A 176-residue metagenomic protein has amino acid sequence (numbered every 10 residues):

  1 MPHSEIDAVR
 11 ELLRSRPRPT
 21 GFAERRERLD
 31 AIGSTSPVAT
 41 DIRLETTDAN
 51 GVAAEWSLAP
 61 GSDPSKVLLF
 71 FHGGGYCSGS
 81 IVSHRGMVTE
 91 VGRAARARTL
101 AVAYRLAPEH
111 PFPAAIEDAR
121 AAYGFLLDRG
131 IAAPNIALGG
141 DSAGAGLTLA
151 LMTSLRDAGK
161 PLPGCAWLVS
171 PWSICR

Functional and structural regions predicted by a protein language model:
M1-S62: A glycine/proline-hinged amphipathic helix-loop "lid/cap" segment that gates access to hydrophobic ligand pockets
P64, S78-S83: Conserved AMP-binding/adenylate-forming
S65-G75: Short beta-strand element of the alpha/beta-hydrolase
G73-G74, A95-R98, V102-Y104: A short helix-loop-beta submotif of the ANL/AMP-binding
S80-I81, M87, L100-N135: Catalytic nucleophile-loop/oxyanion-hole region of alpha/beta-hydrolase and closely related hydrolase-like folds
M87-A97: A short, Lys/Arg-enriched amphipathic alpha-helix followed by its capping loop at the start of a domain
A121-R176: Primarily recognizes the serine-hydrolase "nucleophile elbow" in alpha/beta-hydrolase and SGNH/GDSL folds
